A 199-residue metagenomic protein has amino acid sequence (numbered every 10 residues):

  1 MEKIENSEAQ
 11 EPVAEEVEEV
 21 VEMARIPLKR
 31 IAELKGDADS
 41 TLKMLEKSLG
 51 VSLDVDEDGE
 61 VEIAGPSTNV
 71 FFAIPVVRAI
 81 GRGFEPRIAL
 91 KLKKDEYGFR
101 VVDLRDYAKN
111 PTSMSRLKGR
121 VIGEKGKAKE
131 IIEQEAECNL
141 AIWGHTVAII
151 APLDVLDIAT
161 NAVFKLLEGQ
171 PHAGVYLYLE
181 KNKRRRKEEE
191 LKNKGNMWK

Functional and structural regions predicted by a protein language model:
M1-K199: Predominantly single-stranded RNA-binding modules in RNA-associated proteins
